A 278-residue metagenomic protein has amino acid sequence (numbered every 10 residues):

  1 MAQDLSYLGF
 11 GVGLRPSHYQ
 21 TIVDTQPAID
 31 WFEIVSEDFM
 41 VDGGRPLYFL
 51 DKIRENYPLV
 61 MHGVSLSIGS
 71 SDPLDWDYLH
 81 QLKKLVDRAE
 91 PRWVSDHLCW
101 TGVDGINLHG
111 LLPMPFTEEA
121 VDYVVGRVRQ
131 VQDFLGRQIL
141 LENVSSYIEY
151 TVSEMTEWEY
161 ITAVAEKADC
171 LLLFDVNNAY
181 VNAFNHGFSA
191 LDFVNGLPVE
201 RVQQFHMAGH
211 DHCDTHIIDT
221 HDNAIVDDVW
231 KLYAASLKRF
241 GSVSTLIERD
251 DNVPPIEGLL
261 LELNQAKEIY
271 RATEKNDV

Functional and structural regions predicted by a protein language model:
M1-I22: Boundary/entry segment of secreted carbohydrate-active catalytic domains
S17-M40, R88: Catalytic domains of carbohydrate-active enzymes, especially glycoside hydrolases
I22-P27, G44-M61, D77-R92, V131-F134 (+3 more regions): Acidic (Asp/Glu)-rich catalytic clusters
F32, V94, D175, F205 (+1 more regions): Conserved, mostly hydrophobic/aromatic
S36-Y48, S67-D77, Y147-E154, Y180-G187 (+2 more regions): Acidic-and-aromatic substrate-binding clefts and catalytic sites of carbohydrate-active enzymes
G43, P73, L111-T117, V121 (+1 more regions): Gly/Pro-rich active-site loop or hairpin
D75-L171: Active-site acidic/histidine proton-transfer and metal-coordination neighborhood in alpha/beta enzyme cores
Q132-H216: Acidic/histidine-rich catalytic cores of soluble enzymes
